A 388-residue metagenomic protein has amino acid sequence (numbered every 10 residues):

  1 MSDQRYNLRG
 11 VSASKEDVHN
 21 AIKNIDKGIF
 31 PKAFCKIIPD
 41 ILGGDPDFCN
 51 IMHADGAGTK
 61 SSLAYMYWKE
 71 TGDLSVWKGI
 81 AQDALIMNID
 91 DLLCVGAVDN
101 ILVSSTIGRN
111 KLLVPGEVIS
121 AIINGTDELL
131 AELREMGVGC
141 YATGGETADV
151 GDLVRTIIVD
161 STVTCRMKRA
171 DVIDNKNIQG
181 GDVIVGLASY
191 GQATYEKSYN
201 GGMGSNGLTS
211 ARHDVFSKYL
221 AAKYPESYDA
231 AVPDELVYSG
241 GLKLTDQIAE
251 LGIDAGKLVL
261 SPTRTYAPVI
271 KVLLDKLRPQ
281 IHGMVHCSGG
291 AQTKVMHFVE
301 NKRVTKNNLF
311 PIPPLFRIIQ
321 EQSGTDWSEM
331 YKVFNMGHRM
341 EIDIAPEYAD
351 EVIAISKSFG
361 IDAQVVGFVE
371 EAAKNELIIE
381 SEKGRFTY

Functional and structural regions predicted by a protein language model:
M1-Y388: Helix-biased detector of long, well-ordered alpha-helical tracts
